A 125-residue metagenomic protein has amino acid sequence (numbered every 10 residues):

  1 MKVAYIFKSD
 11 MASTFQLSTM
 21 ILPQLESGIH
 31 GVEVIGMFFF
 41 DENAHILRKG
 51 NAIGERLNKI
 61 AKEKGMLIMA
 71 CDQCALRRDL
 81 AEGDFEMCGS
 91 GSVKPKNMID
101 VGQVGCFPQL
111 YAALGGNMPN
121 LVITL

Functional and structural regions predicted by a protein language model:
K2-A4, I35-G36, M66-M69, N120-V122: Structural motif
V3-S18, N43-G50: Short, glycine-rich nucleotide/cofactor-binding loops
I6-K8, D72, I123-L125: Short beta-strand segments
S13-V32: Histidine-anchored nucleotide/phosphate-binding helix
T19-L22, N51-R56: Charged helix-capping and loop-helix junction motifs
E33-A44: A short beta-strand-loop structural module common to alpha/beta enzyme folds
R56-P108: Mid-chain, well-packed structural core segment of small domains
I99-L125: Short terminal interaction segments
